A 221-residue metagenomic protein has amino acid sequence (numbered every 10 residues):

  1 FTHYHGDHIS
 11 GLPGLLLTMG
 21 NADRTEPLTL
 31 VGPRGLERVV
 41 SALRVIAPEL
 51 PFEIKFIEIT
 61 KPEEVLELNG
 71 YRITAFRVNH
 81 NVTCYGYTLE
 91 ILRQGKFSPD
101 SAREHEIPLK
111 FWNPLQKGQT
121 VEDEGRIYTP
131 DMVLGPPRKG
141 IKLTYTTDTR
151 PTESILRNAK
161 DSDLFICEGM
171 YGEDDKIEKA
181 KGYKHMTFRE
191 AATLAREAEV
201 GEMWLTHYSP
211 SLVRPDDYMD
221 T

Functional and structural regions predicted by a protein language model:
F1-H5, V31-P33, T144-T149, I166-E168 (+1 more regions): Active-site neighborhood of phospho(di)ester-bond hydrolases with catalytic His/Asp-centered motifs
F1-V31, F56-T60: Active-site metal-binding motif and surrounding structural segment of the metallo-beta-lactamase
G11-M19, V40-L43, V213-D220: Metal-dependent catalytic neighborhoods of phosphoester/phosphodiester hydrolases
I46-I59: A glycine-rich helix N-cap at a beta->alpha junction
F52, N69-Y71, K160, A198: Structured loop/turn residues at beta-strand edges in well-structured enzyme cores
K61-E63, T152-T221: Binuclear metal-ion centers of metallo-dependent hydrolases, dominated by the metallo-beta-lactamase
E63-L68, V121: Short acidic-hydrophobic surface loop/beta-edge motif
Y71-Y145, T149-N158, L164-I166: Active-site-proximal loop/helix segment associated with metal-binding centers of metalloenzymes
